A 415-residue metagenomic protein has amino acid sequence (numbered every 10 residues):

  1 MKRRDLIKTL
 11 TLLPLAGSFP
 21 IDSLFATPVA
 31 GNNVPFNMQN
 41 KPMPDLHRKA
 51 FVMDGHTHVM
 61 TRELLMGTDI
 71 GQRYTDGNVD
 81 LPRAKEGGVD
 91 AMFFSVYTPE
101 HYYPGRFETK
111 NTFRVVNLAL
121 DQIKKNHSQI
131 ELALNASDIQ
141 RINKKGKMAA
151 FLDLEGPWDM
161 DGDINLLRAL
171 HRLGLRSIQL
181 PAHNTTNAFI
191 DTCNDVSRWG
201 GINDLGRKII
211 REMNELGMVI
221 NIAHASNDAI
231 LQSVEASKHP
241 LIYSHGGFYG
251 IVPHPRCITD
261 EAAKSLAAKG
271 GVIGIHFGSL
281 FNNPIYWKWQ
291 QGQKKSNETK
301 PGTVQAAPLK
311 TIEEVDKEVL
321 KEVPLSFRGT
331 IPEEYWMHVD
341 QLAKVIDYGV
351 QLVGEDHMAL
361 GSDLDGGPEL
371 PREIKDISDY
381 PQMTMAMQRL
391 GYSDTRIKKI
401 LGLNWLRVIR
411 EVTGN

Functional and structural regions predicted by a protein language model:
D5-S197, Y249, P253-N415: N-terminal hydrophobic targeting/anchoring segments and the immediately downstream early-domain regions of hydrolases
D163-L167, S226-K238: Distinct, well-ordered alpha-helical segments
W199-K208: Active-site glycine-rich loop that binds ribose-phosphate moieties when present
R211-I222, D228-Q232, A262-A268: Substrate-binding cleft of carbohydrate-active enzyme catalytic domains
I222-A223, H245: Short His-Asn-centered micro-motif
P240-G246: Short hydrophobic/aromatic-enriched beta-strand-loop microsegments
